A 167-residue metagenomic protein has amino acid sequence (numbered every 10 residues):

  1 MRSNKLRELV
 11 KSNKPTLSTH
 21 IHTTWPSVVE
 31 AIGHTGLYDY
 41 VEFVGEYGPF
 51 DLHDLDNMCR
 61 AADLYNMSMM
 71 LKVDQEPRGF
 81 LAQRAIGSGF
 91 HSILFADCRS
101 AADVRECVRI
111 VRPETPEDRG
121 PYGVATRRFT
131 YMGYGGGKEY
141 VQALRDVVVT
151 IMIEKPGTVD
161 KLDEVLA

Functional and structural regions predicted by a protein language model:
M1-H20, Y131-D146: N-terminal amphipathic alpha-helix/helix-capping segment at the start of soluble metabolic enzymes
S3, R7, V29, L55-C59 (+3 more regions): Generic structural signal for well-ordered alpha-helices, preferentially at hydrophobic/aromatic core positions
P15-I21, V41-F43, M69-V73, I93-F95 (+1 more regions): Hydrophobic faces of well-ordered beta-strands that scaffold small-molecule active sites in alpha/beta enzyme cores
I21-T35, P77-R84, P156-L166: Short, acidic/polar
V28-N57: Glycine-rich, proline-tolerant flexible connector loops at the mouths of alpha/beta enzymes
T35-Y40, Y65, G87-S92, R112 (+1 more regions): Glycine-enriched alpha-helix->loop->beta-strand junction motifs that scaffold or abut catalytic
L52-R78, Q83, V111-D118, Q142-L144: Alpha-helix-loop-beta-strand connector modules within alpha/beta enzyme cores
S92-A167: Conserved anion-binding
